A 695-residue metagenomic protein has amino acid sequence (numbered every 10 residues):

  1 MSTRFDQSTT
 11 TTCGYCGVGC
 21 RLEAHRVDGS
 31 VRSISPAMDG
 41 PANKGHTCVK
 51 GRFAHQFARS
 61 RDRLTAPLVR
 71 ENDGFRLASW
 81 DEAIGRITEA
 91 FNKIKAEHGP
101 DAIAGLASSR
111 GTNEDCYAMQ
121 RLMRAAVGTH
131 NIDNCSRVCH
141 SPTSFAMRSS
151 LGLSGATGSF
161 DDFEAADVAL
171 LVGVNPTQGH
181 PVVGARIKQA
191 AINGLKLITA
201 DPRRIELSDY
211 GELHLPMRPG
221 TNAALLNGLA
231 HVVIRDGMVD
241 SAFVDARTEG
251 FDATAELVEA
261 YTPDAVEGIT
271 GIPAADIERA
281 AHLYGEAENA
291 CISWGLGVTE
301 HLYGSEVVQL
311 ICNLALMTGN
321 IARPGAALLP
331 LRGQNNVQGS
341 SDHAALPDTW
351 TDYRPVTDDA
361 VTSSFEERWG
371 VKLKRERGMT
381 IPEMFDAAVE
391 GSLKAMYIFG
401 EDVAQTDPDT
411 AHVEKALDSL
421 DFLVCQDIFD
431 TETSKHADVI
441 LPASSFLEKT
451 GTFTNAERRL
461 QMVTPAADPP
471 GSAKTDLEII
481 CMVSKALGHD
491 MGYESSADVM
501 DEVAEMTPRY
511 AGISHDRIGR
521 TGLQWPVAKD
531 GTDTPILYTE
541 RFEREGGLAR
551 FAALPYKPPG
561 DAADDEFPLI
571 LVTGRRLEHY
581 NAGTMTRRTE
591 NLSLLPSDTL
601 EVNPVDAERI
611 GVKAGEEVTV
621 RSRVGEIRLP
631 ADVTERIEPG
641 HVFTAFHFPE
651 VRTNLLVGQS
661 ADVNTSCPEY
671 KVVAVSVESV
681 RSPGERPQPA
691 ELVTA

Functional and structural regions predicted by a protein language model:
M1-M238, A246-G250, T254, A265 (+6 more regions): N-terminal export/assembly segments and adjacent metallocofactor-ligating motifs of anaerobic energy-metabolism
T3-F5, T11, V18-R21, S419-F422 (+3 more regions): Phosphate/diphosphate-binding loops
D73, M238-P273, T351, P355-S363 (+5 more regions): N-terminal leader/propeptide and maturation segments of large enzyme subunits in energy/redox metabolism and hydrolases
F160, L447-P469, I479-G488: Glycine/threonine-rich phosphate-binding loop and adjacent beta-strand/alpha-helix elements that clamp
R203-E206, F429-T464: Flexible glycine/proline-rich, aromatic-decorated loop/lid segments
Y284-D386, A528-G531, R541-L548: A glycine-rich, hydrophobic/aromatic-adjacent loop/helix-cap motif
L331, Q338-L346, S364, S496-E590: Long, low-complexity segments enriched in small/aliphatic residues
P470-S472, D476-K529, T589-E601, V605-A695: Long, contiguous, secondary-structure-rich segments that constitute the structural scaffold of globular domains
